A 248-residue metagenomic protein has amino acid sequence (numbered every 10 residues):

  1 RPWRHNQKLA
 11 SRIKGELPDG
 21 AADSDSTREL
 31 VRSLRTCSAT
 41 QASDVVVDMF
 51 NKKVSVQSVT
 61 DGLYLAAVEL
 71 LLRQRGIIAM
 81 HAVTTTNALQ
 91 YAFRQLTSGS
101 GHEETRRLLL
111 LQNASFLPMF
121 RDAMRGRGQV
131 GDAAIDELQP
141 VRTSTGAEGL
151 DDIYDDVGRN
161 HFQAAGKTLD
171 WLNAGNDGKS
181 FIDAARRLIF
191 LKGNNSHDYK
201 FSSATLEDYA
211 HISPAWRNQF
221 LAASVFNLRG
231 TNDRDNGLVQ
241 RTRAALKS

Functional and structural regions predicted by a protein language model:
R1-S248: Mature, well-folded catalytic/scaffold domains that follow N-terminal targeting or propeptide regions
